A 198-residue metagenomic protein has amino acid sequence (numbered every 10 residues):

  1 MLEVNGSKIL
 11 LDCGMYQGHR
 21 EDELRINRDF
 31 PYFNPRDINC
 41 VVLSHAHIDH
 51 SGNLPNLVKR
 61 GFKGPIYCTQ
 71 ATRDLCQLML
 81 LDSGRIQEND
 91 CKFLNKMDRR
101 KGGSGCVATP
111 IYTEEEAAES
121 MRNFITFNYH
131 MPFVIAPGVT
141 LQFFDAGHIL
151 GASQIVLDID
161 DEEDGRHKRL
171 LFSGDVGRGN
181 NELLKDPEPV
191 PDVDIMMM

Functional and structural regions predicted by a protein language model:
M1-G6, H130-M198: Metal-dependent phosphodiesterase/nuclease catalytic metal-binding core
V4-G64, C68-D74, M79-R122, V176-P187: Pre-active-site segment of Zn-dependent metallo-hydrolases
R122-H130: Short acidic-hydrophobic, aromatic-tinged amphipathic segments that line or gate anion-handling sites
